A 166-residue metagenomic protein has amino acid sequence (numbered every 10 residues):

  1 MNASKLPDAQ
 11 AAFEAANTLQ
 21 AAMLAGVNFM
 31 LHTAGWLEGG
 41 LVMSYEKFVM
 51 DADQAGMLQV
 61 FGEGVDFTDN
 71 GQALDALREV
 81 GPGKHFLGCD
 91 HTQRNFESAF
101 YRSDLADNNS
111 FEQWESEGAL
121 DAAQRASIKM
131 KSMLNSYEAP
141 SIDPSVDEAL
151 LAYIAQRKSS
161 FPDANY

Functional and structural regions predicted by a protein language model:
M1-Q54: Glycine-rich anion/phosphate-binding loop at the beta-strand->alpha-helix junction
E46-Y166: Catalytic-core signal marking the mid-to-C-terminal active-site face
